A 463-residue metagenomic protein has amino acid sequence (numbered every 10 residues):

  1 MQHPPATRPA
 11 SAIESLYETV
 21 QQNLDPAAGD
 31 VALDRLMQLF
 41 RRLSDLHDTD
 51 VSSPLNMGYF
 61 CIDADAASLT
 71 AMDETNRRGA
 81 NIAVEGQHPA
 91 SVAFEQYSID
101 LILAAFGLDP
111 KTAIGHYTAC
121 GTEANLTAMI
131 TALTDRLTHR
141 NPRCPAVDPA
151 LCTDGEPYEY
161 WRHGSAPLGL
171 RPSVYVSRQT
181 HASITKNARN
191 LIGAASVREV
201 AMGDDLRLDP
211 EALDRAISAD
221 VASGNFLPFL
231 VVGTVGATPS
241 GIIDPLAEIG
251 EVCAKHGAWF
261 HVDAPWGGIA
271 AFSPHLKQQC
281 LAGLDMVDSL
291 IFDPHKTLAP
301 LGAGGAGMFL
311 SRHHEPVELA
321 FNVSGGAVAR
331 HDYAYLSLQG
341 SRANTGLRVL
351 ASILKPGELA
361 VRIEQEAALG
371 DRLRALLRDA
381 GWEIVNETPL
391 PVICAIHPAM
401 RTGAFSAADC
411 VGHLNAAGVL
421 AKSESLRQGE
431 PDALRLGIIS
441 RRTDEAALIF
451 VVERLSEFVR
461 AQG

Functional and structural regions predicted by a protein language model:
M1-T112, G418, L434, I439 (+3 more regions): N-terminal entrance/gating region of PLP-dependent enzymes' catalytic architecture
K111-T112, G169, N386-V392, R427-A433: Short Gly/Ser/Thr- and Asp/Glu-enriched loop/turn motifs at secondary-structure junctions
C120, A124, T131-P316: Conserved PLP-enzyme active-site core in the AAT-like
A237, C280-A380, V385: Active-site C-terminal subdomain of aminotransferase-like
G250, A254, R378, N415: Anion (oxyanion) recognition and catalysis
E383-H413: Conserved PLP-binding catalytic core of the aspartate aminotransferase-like
I393-T402, G418-F450: Conserved PLP-binding active-site segment of the aspartate aminotransferase-like
